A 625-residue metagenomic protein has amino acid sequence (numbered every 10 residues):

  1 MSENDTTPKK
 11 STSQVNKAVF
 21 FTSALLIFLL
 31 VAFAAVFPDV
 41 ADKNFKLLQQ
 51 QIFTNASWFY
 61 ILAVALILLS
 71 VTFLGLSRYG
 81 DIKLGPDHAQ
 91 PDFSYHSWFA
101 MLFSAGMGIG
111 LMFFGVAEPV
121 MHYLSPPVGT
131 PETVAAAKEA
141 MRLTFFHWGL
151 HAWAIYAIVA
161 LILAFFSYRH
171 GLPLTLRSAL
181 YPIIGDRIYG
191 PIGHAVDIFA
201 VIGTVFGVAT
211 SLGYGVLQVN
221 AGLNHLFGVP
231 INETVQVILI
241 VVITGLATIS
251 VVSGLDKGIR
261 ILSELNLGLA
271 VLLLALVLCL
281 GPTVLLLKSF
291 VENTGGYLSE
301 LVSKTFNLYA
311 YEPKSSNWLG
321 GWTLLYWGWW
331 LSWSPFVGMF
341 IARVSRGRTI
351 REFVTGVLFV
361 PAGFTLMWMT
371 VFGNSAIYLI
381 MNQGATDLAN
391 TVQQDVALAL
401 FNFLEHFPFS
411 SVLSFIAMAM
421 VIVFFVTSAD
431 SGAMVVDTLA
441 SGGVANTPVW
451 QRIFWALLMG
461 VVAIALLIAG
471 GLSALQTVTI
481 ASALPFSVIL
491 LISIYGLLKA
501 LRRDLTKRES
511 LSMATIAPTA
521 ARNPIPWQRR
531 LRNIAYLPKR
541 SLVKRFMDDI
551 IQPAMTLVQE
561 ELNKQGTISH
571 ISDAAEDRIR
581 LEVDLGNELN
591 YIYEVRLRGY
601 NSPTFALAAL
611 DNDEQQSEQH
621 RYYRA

Functional and structural regions predicted by a protein language model:
S2-A136, V252: N-terminal alpha-helical transmembrane segments of multi-pass membrane transport and channel/translocase proteins
S2-Q14, L76-P86, V357, M369-H406 (+3 more regions): Terminal cytosolic tails of multi-pass membrane transporters, especially the segment immediately following the final
S2-Q14, P173-P191, G215-I238, A270-L273 (+3 more regions): Helix-loop-helix connectors at the membrane interface of multi-pass transporters/channels
S2-S11, K43-Q49, L76-Y95, V120-L143 (+4 more regions): Flexible loop linkers connecting adjacent transmembrane helices in multi-pass alpha-helical membrane transporters
D5-T12, F37-I52, V71-Q90, M141-H147 (+7 more regions): Membrane-water interface regions at transmembrane-helix termini and the short interhelical loops of multi-pass membrane
K10-F21, L25-A35, L68-F73, M107-L111 (+5 more regions): Helix-loop-helix module between adjacent transmembrane segments
A200-R348, T355, V360-F415: Membrane-embedded translocation segments of transport machinery
L557-N612: Amphipathic, interaction-prone secondary-structure segments
